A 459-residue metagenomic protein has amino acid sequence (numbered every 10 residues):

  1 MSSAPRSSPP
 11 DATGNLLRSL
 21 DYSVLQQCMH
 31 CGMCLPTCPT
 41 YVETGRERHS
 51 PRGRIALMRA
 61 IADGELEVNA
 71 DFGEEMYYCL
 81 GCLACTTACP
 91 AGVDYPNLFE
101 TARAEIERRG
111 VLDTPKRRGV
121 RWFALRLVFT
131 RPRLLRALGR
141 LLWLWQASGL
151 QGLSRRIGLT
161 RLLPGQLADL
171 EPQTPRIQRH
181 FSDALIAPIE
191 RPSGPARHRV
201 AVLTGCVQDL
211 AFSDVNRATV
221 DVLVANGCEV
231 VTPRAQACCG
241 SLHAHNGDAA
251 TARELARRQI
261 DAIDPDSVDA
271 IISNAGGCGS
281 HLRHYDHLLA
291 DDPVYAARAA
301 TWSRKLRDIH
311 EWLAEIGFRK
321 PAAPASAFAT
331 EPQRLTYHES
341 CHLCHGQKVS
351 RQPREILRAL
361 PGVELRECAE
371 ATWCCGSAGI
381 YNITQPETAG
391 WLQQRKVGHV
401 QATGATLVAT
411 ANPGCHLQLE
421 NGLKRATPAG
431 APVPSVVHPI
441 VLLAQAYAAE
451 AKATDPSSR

Functional and structural regions predicted by a protein language model:
M1-L17, Y41-E74, G92-F123, A431-I440: Non-heme iron-sulfur electron-transfer modules
A12-L25, L66-M76, V224-G227, L360-L365: Short, intrinsically disordered, charge-biased short linear motifs at domain edges
D21-Y41, N69, G73-V93, H342 (+1 more regions): Cysteine-centered iron-sulfur cluster-binding motifs in ferredoxin-type domains/subunits of redox enzymes
Q26, G45-H49, E67, H243-A250: Alpha-helix capping and helix-loop boundary segments enriched in small/acidic/polar residues
Q27, R54-L57, E75-Y78, R199 (+3 more regions): Residue-level recognition of specific faces of alpha-helices
G32-P36, R46-P51, C228-R234: N-terminal glycine-rich anion-binding loops that anchor highly charged ligand groups
D63, A84, A88, G247: Short His/Asp/Glu-rich catalytic/ion-coordination signatures at enzyme active sites or charged loops
Y95-R459: Iron-sulfur cluster-binding electron-transfer modules in prokaryotic oxidoreductases
